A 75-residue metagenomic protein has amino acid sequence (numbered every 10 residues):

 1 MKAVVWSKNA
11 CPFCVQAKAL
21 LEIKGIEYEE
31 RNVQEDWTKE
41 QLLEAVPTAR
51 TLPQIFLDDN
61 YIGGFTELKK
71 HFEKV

Functional and structural regions predicted by a protein language model:
M1-I26: Local sequence-structure signature of Cys/Sec-based thiol-disulfide redox active-site neighborhoods
K8, V33, D59: Conserved residues at beta->alpha junctions
P12, W37, G63: Short alpha-helical
V15, E40, K70: Alpha-helical elements of the RecA-like P-loop NTPase motor core of helicases
E29: Conserved beta-strand positions in the Rossmann-like core of class I SAM-dependent methyltransferases
N32-T48, K74: Thioredoxin-like thiol-disulfide oxidoreductase module
V46-I55, F65-T66: Structural micro-motif
L57-V75: Non-catalytic, surface beta->alpha helical segment in thiol-disulfide oxidoreductase systems
